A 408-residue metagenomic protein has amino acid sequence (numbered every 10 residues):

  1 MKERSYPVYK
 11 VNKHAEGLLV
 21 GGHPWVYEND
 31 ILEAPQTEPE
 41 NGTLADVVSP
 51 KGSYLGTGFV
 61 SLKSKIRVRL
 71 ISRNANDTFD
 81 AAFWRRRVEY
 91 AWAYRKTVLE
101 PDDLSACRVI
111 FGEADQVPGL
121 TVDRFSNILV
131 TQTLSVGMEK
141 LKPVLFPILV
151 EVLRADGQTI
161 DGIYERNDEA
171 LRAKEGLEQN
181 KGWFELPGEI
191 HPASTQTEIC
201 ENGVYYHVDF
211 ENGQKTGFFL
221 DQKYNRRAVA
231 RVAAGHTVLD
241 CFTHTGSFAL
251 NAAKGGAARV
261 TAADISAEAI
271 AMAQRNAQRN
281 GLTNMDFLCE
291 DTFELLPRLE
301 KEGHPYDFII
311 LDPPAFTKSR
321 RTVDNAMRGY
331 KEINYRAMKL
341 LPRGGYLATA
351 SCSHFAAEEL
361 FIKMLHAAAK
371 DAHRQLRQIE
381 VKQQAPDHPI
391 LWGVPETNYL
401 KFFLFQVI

Functional and structural regions predicted by a protein language model:
M1-S126: Non-catalytic accessory regions of SAM-dependent methyltransferases
I110-D123, K142-F218: Non-catalytic substrate-recognition/targeting regions of SAM-dependent transferases
G235-H244: Conserved class I S-adenosyl-L-methionine
T245-A258: Conserved SAM-binding loop of SAM-dependent methyltransferases across substrates and taxa, primarily the Class I
R259-D264: Conserved SAM-binding motif I beta-strand of class I
E268-I310: S-adenosyl-L-methionine
Y306-R336: Mobile active-site "lid"/loop adjacent to the S-adenosyl-L-methionine
E332, Y346-I408: C-terminal catalytic and target-recognition region of SAM-dependent MTase-like enzymes, primarily methyltransferases
